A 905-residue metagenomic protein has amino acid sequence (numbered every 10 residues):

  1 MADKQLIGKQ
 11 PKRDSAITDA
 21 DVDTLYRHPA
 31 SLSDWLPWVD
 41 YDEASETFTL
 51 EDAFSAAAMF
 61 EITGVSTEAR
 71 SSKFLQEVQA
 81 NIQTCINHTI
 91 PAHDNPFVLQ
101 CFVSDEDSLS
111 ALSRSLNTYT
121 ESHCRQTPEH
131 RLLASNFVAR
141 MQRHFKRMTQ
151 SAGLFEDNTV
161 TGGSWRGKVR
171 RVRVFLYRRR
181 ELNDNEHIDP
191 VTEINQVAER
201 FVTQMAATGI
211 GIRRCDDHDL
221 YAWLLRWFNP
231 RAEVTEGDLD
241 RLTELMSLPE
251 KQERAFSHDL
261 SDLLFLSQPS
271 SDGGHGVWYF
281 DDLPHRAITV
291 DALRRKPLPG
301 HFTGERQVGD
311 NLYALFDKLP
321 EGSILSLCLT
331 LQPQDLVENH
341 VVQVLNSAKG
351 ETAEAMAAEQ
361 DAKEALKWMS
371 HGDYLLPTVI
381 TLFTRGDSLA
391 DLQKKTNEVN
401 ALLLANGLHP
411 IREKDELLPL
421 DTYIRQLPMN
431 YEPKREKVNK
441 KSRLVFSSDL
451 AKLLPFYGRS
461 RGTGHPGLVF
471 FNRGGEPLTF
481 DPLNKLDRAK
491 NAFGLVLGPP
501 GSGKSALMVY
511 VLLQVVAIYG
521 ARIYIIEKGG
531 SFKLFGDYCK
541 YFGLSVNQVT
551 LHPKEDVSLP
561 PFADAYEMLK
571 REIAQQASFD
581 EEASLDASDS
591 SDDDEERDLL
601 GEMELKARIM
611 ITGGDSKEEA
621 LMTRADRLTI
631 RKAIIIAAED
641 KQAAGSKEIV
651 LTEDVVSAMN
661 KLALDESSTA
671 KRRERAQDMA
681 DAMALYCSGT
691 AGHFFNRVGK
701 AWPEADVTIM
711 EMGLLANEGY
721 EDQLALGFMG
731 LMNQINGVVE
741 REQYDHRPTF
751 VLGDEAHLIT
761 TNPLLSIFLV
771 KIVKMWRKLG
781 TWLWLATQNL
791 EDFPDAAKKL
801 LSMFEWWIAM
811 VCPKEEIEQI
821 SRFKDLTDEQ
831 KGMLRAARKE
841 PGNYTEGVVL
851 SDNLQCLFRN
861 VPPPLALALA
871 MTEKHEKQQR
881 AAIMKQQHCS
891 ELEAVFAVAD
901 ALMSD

Functional and structural regions predicted by a protein language model:
M1-L444, P455: Extended, folded cores of ATP/NTP-driven motor/assembly subunits in large transport and secretion machines
E77-H88, A314-D317, L420-L478, N484 (+5 more regions): P-loop NTPase motor domains
V496: Hydrophobic anchor at the beta1->P-loop junction of P-loop NTPases
G501: Walker A (P-loop) phosphate-binding loop of P-loop NTPases
K504: Conserved lysine of the Walker
L507: Hydrophobic positions on the alpha1 helix immediately C-terminal to the Walker A/P-loop
K528, D754, K778-T781, L785-D795 (+1 more regions): Conserved H-loop
S545-N547, A797-M810: A short helix-turn-beta junction within AAA+ P-loop NTPase domains corresponding to the substrate/partner-engaging
